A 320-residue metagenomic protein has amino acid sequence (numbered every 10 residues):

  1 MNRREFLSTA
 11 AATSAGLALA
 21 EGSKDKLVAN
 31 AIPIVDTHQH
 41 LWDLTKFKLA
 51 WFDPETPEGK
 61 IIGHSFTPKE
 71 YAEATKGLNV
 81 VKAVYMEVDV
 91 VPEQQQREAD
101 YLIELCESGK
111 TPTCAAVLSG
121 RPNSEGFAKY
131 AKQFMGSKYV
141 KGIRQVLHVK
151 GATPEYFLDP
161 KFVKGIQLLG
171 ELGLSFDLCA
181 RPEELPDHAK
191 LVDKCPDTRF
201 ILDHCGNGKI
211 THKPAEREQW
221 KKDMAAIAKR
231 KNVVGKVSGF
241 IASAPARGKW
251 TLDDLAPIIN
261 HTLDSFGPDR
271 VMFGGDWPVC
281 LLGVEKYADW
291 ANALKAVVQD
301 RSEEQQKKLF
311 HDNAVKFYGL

Functional and structural regions predicted by a protein language model:
R3-V28, I32-T37, K46-L49, D53-G77 (+4 more regions): Mid-to-C-terminal alpha-helical segments outside catalytic/metal-binding sites
L27, T45, E155-M272: Catalytic pocket-lining loop regions of alpha/beta-barrel enzymes, especially the amidohydrolase/enolase/GH5 lineages
I32-P33, N79-K82, K110-A115, S137-K141 (+4 more regions): Short, well-ordered coil/turn segments that N-cap beta-strands
V35-T37, M86, V117, R144 (+3 more regions): Active-site neighborhood of phospho(di)ester-bond hydrolases with catalytic His/Asp-centered motifs
H38, A83, A116, L169 (+4 more regions): Conserved, mostly hydrophobic/aromatic
H40, D89, G206, F240-I241 (+1 more regions): Catalytic metal-binding/acid-base residues of hydrolase active sites
G63-A72, F127-K129, L185-P186, R217-M224: Alpha-helical scaffolding within the catalytic cores of extracellular/periplasmic polymer-degrading hydrolases
E93-E184, K190-V192, G206, K236-F240 (+1 more regions): Active-site gating/metal-coordination segments in enzymes
